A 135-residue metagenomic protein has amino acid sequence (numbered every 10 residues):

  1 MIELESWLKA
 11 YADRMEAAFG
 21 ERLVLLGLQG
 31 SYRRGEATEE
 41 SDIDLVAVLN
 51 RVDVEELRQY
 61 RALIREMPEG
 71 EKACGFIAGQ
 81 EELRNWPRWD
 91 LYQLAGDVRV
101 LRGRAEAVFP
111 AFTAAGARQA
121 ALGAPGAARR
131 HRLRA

Functional and structural regions predicted by a protein language model:
M1-G27: Helical scaffold of the NTase/Pol beta-like nucleotidyltransferase catalytic core
Y11-A18, I43-A47, G70, Q93: A generic short-segment signal for beta-strand/edge and adjacent turn/coil regions
E16-A18, G35, R84: Generic marker of residues within folded, mature protein domains
E21, T38-E40, W86: A generic fold-level signal
G30-A62, C74-F76: Catalytic metal-binding acidic patch
L57-A135: Conserved NTP/Mg2+-binding pocket subregion across the NTase superfamily
